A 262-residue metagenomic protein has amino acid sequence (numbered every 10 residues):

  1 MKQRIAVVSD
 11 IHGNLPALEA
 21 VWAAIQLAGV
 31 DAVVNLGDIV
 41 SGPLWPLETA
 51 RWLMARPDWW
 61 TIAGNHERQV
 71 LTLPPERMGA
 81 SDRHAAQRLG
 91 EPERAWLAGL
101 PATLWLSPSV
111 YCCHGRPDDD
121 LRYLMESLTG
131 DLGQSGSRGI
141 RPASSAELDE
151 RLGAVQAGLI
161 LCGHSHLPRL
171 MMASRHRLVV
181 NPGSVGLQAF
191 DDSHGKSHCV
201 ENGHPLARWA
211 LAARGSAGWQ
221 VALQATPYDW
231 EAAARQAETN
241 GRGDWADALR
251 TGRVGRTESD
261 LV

Functional and structural regions predicted by a protein language model:
Q3-A98: Core catalytic region of metal-dependent phosphoesterases/phosphodiesterases, especially metallo-beta-lactamase-like
R4-H12, S109-R116, V179-G183: Active-site-proximal beta-strand elements of phosphoester/diester hydrolases
H12-P16, S41-L44, H66-L73, W105 (+3 more regions): Active-site environment of divalent metal-dependent phosphoester hydrolases
I25-V30, L106, G153-Q156, L211 (+1 more regions): Glycine-rich phosphate-binding loop signature in dinucleotide/nucleotide-binding domains
T103, C112, L170, W209-L211: Conserved hydrophobic/aromatic beta-strand scaffold that supports enzyme active sites
G115-E147, A189, T251-G252: Active-site-proximal loop/helix segment associated with metal-binding centers of metalloenzymes
P142-A173, R177-P182, D192-H194: Anionic-ligand binding region
M172-V262: Acidic, His/Gly-rich catalytic cores of divalent-metal-dependent hydrolytic chemistry
